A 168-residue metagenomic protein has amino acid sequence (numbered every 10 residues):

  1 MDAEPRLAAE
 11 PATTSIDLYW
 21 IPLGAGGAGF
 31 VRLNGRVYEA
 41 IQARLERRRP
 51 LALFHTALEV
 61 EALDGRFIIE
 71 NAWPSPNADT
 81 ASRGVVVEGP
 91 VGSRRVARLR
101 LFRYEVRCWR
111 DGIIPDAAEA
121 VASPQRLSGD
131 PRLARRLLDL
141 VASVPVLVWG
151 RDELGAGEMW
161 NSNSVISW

Functional and structural regions predicted by a protein language model:
D2-G155: Non-catalytic ligand/cofactor/substrate-binding and regulatory segments of enzyme domains
R151-V165: Active-site neighborhood of thiol-dependent amide/isopeptide-bond enzymes
W168: Short, well-ordered, aromatic-rich surface patches in folded extracellular/luminal domains
